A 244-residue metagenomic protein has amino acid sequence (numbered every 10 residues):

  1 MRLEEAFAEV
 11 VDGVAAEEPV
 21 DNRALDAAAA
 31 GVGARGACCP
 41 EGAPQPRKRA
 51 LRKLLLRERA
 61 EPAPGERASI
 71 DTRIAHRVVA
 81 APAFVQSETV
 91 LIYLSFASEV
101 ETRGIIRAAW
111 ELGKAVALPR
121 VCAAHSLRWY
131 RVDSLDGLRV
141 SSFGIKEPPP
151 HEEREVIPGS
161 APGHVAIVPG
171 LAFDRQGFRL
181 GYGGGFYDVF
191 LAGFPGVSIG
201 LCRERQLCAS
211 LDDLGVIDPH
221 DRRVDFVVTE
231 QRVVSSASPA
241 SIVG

Functional and structural regions predicted by a protein language model:
R2-A161: N-terminal active-site beta-alpha-beta segment that forms phosphate/nucleotide-binding and substrate-recognition loops
R2-P46, A50, R57-E61, E152 (+3 more regions): Surface-exposed, charge/polar-rich loops and edge strands
V90, A166-I167: Receiver (REC) domain switch-region micro-motif
F96-S98, L171-R175: Short glycine-rich anion-binding loops that position phosphate/pyrophosphate groups of nucleotides and phosphorylated
A97, K114, F186, F190-F194: Generic alpha-helical secondary structure signal
P148, V168-A172: A structured binding-face within diverse protein domains that lines the active/interaction site
